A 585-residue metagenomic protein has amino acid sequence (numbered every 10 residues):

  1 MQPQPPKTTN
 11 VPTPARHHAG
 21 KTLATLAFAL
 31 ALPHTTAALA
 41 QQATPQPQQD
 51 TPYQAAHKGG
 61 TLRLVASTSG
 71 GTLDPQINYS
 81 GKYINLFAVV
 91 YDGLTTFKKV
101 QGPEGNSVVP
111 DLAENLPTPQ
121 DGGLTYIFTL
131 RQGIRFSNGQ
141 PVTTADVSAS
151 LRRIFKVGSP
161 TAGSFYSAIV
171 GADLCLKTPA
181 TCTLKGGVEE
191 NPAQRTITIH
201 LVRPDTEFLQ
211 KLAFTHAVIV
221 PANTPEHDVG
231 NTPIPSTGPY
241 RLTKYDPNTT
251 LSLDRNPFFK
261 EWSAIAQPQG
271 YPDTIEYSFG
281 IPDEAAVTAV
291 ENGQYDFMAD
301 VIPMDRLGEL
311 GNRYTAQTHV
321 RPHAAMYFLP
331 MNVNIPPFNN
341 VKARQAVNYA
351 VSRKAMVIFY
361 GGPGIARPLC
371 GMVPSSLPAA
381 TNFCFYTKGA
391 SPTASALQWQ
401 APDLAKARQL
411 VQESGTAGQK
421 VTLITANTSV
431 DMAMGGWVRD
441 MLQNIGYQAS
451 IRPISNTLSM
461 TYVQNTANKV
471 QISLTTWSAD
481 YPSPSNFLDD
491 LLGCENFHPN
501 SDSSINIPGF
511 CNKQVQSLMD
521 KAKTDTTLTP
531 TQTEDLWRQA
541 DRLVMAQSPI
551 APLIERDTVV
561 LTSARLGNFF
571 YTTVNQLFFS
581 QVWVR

Functional and structural regions predicted by a protein language model:
P47, V65-D121, P235: N-terminal lobe/hinge region of extracytoplasmic solute-binding protein
Q48-D50, A55, V188-E190, V357-Y360 (+4 more regions): Extracytoplasmic/peripheral linker and loop segments enriched in polar/acidic and small residues with frequent Thr/Pro
R63, T143-R152, Q194-H200, P204 (+7 more regions): Alpha-helical secondary-structure segments
K98-P103, L184, H200, P204-G270 (+4 more regions): Gly/Pro-rich hinge or "lid" segments in bacterial periplasmic/extracellular proteins
T129, S148, K156-P221, K244-D246: Surface-exposed binding/hinge segments that line and control ligand-binding clefts or catalytic entry sites
A168, T243-D254, E276-I335, I358-F359: Extracellular/periplasmic solute-recognition and catalytic clefts
Y240, G364-L410, V430-A433, L528: Structural transition elements
V560-R585: Long beta-strand-rich cores associated with HINT superfamily self-processing modules
